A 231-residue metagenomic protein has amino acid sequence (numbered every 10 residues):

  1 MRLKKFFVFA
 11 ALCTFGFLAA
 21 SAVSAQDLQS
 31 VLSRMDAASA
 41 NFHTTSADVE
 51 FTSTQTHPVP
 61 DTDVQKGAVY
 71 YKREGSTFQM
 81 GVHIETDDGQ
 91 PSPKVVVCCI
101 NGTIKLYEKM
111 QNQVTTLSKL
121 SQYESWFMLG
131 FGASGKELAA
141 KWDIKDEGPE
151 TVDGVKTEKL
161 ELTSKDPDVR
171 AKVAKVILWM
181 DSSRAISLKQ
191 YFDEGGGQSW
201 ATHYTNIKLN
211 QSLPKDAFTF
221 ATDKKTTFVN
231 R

Functional and structural regions predicted by a protein language model:
M1-A11: Bacterial N-terminal signal peptides that target proteins for export
F9-A19: Bacterial N-terminal signal peptides
V23-Q26: Boundary of Sec targeting at the N-terminus
L28-L106: N-terminal mature ectodomain segment of secretory-pathway/periplasmic proteins
Q29-S30, G135-E147, T202: A short, amphipathic edge element
F51-S53, E85, Y107-M110, S164 (+1 more regions): Beta-turn initiation residues at beta-strand->coil junctions
K105-A133: Acidic/charged, solvent-exposed loop-and-adjacent secondary-structure segments enriched in E/D, K/R, S/T, and G/P
F127-L129, K145-N230: Gly/Pro-enriched, hydrophobic low-complexity segments that function as extracytoplasmic propeptides/linkers
